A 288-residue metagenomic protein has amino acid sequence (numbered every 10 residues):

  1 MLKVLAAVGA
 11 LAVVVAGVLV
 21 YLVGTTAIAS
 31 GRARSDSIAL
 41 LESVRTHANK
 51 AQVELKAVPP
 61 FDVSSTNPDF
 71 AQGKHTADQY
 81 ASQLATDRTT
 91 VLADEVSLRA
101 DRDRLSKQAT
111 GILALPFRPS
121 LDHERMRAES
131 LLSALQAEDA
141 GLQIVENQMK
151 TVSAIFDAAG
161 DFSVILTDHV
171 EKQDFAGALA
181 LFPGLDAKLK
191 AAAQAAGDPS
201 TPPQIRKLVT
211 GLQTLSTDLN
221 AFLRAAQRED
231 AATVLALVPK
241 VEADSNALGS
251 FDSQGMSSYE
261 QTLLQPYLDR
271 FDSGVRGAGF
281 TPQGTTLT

Functional and structural regions predicted by a protein language model:
M1-A12: N-terminal export and membrane-targeting signals
A10-T46: Transmembrane signal-anchor/signal-peptide helices with a preference for the extracytoplasmic
S35, A39-E42, T46, V53 (+3 more regions): Extended alpha-helical stalk/coiled-coil segments
S43-T66, L113-T288: C-terminal amphipathic alpha-helix
S65-Q72, T76: Conserved non-transmembrane functional hotspots
Q79-A134: Structured, soluble extracytoplasmic/luminal domains of envelope-associated proteins
